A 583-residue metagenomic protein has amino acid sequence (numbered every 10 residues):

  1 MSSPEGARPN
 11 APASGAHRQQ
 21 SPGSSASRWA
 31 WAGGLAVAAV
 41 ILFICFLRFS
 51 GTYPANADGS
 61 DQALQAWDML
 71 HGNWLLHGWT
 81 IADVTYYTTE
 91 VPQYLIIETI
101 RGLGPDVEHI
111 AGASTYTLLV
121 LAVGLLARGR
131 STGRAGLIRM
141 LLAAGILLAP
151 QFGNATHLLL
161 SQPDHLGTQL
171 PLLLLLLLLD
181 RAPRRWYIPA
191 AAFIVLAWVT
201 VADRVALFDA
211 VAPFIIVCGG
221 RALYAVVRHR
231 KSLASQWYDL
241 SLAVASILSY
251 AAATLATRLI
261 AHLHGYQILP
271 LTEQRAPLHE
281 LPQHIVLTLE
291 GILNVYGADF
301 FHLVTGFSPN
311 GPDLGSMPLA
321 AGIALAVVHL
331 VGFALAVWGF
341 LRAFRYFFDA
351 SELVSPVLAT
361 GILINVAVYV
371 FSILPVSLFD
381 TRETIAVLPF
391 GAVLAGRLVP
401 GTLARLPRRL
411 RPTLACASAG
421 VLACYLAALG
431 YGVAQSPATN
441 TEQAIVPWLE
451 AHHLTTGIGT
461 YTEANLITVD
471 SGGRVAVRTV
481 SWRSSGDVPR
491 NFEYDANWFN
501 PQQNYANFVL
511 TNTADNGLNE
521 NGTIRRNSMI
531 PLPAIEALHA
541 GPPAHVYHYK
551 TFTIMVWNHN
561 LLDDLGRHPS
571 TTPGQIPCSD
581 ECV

Functional and structural regions predicted by a protein language model:
A32-A38, L248, V328, L358 (+1 more regions): Signature aromatic-anchored transmembrane alpha helix within multi-pass, membrane-resident enzymes that catalyze glycan
L35, A143, A191-L196, V244-L248 (+2 more regions): Transmembrane alpha-helix segments characteristic of polytopic inner-membrane glycan-assembly/cell-envelope
A36, I110-A135, L174, A334-V337: Transmembrane-helix motifs of polytopic, lipid-linked glycan transferases
F49-A57, L70-P92, P105-D106: Membrane-proximal lumenal/periplasmic loop motifs of glycosylation machinery
D83, Y87, G133-D180, L378-G391 (+1 more regions): Membrane-interface micro-motifs in multi-pass membrane enzymes
R134, W186, A222-S241, G311-I362: Membrane-interface helix-loop-helix junctions at transmembrane boundaries of multi-pass membrane enzymes, predominantly
P163-P171, F208, L319-A334, S351-R408: Hydrophobic/aromatic-rich transmembrane helices and adjacent perimembrane loops
Y187-V205, A210-P213: Membrane-interface alpha helices of multi-pass inner-membrane proteins
